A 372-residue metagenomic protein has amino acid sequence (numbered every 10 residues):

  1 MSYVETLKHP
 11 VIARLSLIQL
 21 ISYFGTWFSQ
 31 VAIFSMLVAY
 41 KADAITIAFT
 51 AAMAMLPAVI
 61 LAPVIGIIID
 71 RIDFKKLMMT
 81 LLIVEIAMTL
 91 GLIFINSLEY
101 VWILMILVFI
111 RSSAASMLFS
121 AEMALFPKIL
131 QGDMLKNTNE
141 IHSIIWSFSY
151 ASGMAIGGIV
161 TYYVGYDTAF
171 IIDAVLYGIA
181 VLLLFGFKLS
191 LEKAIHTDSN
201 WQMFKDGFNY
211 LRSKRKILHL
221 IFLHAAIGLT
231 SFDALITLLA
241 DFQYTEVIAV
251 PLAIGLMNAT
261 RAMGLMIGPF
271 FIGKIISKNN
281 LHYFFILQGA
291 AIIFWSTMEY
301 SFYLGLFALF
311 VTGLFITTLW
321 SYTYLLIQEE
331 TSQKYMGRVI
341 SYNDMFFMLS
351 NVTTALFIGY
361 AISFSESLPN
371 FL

Functional and structural regions predicted by a protein language model:
M1-I12, L189-I221: Juxtamembrane intracellular "pre-TM" segments in multi-pass secondary transporters
F28, A32, V164-I171, N209-M266: A single, central transmembrane helix in multi-pass transporters
F34-K41, I93, S152-I172, F242-Q243 (+1 more regions): Transmembrane alpha-helix termini and helix-breaking/packing motifs in multi-pass membrane transporters
S35, A121-I129, S321-E330: Intracellular helix-loop hinge segments at the cytoplasmic ends of transmembrane helices in 12-TM rocker-switch-type
A44-I45, G132-H142, P251, Q333-N343: Loop-to-transmembrane helix entry/capping segments in MFS-fold secondary transporters and related SLC/MFSD carriers
T50, I60-V64, R71, K75-E85 (+4 more regions): C-terminal transmembrane bundle of multi-pass solute transporters/carriers
V108-F148: Cytoplasmic helix-loop-helix junction between adjacent transmembrane helices in 12-TM secondary transporters
A124, K128, Y166, F170-S199: Helix-loop junctions on the cytosolic side of multi-pass membrane transporters, especially the intracellular loop
